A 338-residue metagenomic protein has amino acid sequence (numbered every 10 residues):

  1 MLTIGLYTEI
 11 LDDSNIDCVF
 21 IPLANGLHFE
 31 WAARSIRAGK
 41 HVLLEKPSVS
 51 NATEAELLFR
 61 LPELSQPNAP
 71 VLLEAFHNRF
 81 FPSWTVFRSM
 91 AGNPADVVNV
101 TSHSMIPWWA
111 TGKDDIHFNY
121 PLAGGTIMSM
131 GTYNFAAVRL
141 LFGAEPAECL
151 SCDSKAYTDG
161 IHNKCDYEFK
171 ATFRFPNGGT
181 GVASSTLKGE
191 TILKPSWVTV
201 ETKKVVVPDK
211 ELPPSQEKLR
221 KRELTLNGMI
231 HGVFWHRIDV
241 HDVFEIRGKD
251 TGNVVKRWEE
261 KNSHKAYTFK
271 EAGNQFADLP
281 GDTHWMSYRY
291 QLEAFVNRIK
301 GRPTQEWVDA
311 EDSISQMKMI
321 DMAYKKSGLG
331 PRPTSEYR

Functional and structural regions predicted by a protein language model:
M1: N-terminal Rossmann-like dinucleotide-binding module
T8, N15-D17, V98: Conserved acidic residues
N15, L23-A24, S185-L187: Short glycine-/small-residue-rich Rossmann-like dinucleotide-binding loops
D17-C18, A24-N25, F29-R79: Beta-strand-loop-alpha-helix segment that lines the small-molecule cofactor/substrate pocket of alpha/beta enzymes
C18-F20, P67, L279-T283, Y290-R338: C-terminal helix-rich "cap/oligomerization" subdomain common to oxidoreductases
N78-D153, Y157-H162: Predominantly a Rossmann-like dinucleotide-binding segment in NAD(P)-dependent oxidoreductases
N163-D166, N177-Y290, E306: NAD(P)-dinucleotide binding in Rossmann-like oxidoreductases
A171-F173: Short beta-strand scaffold segments in enzyme catalytic cores
